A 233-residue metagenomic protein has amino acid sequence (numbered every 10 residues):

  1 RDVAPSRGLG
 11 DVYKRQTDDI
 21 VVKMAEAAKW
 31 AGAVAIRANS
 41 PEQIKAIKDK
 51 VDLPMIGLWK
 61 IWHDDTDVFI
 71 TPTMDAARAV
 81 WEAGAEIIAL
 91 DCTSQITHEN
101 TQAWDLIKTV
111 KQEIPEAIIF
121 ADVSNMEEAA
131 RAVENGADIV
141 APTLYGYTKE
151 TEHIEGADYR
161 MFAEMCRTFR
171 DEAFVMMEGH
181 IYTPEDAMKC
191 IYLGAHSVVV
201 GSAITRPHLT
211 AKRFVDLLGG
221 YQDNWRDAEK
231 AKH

Functional and structural regions predicted by a protein language model:
R1-Y13: Single conserved hydrophobic/aromatic residue that forms the stacking wall/gate of nucleotide- or nucleobase-binding
S6-R7, I36, M55-W59, I88-L90 (+4 more regions): Hydrophobic faces of well-ordered beta-strands that scaffold small-molecule active sites in alpha/beta enzyme cores
K14-R15, D19, Y159-H233: Alpha/beta catalytic cores of nucleotide-metabolism and tRNA/nucleoside-modifying enzymes
A31, K50, A83, N135 (+1 more regions): Structural motif
R37-L53, V68-P72, C92-V110, M126-A130 (+3 more regions): Active-site-adjacent beta->alpha loops and helix N-cap segments on the catalytic face of soluble alpha/beta enzymes
V51-D65, K111-S124, T168-E178: Short beta-strand/loop segments at the ligand-binding rim of alpha/beta enzyme cores
W62-H63, A83-T97, V140-E152, L193-R213: Glycine-rich phosphate-binding active-site loops on the catalytic face of alpha/beta enzymes
D67-V68, P72-A79, N125-N135, Y182-H196: Catalytic cores of alpha/beta
